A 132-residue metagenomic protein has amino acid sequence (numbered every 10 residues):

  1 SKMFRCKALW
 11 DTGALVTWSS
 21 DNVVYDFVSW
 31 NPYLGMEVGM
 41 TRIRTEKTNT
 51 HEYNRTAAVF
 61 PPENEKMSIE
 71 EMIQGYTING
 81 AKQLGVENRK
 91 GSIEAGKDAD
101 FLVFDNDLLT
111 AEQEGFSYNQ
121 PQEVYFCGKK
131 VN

Functional and structural regions predicted by a protein language model:
S1-T110, Y118-C127: His/Asp/Glu-enriched, well-ordered alpha-helical/loop segment that forms or immediately abuts the divalent-metal
Q113: Catalytic core of pol beta-like nucleotidyltransferases
